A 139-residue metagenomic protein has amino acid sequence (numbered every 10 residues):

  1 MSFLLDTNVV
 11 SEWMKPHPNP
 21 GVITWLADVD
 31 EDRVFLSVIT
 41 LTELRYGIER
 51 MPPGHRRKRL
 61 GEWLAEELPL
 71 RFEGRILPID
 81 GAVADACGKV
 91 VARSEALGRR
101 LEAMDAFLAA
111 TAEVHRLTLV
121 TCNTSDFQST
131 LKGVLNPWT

Functional and structural regions predicted by a protein language model:
M1, A109-T139: Acidic, PIN/NYN-like endoribonuclease modules and their adjacent C-terminal/linker elements
M1-L36, E49-E66, S125: Short, well-structured N-terminal submotif of metal-dependent ribonuclease cores
L4-L5, L26, L36, L41-L44 (+3 more regions): Generic leucine side-chain signal with a strong bias for well-ordered alpha-helical environments
D6-T7, V22, L44, C87 (+2 more regions): Generic structural signal for small/hydrophobic residues in well-ordered secondary structure, especially within
V9-V10, T40, V83, L108 (+1 more regions): Alpha-helix capping/helix-boundary segments
E12-W13, W25, G47, A86-C87 (+2 more regions): Residues that scaffold the ATP/ADP-binding catalytic core of kinase and kinase-like folds
F35, L77, L135: General small-molecule cofactor/ligand-binding pocket signal
Y46-H55, L70-V120: Active-site neighborhoods of divalent-metal-dependent phosphate/nucleic-acid chemistry enzymes
